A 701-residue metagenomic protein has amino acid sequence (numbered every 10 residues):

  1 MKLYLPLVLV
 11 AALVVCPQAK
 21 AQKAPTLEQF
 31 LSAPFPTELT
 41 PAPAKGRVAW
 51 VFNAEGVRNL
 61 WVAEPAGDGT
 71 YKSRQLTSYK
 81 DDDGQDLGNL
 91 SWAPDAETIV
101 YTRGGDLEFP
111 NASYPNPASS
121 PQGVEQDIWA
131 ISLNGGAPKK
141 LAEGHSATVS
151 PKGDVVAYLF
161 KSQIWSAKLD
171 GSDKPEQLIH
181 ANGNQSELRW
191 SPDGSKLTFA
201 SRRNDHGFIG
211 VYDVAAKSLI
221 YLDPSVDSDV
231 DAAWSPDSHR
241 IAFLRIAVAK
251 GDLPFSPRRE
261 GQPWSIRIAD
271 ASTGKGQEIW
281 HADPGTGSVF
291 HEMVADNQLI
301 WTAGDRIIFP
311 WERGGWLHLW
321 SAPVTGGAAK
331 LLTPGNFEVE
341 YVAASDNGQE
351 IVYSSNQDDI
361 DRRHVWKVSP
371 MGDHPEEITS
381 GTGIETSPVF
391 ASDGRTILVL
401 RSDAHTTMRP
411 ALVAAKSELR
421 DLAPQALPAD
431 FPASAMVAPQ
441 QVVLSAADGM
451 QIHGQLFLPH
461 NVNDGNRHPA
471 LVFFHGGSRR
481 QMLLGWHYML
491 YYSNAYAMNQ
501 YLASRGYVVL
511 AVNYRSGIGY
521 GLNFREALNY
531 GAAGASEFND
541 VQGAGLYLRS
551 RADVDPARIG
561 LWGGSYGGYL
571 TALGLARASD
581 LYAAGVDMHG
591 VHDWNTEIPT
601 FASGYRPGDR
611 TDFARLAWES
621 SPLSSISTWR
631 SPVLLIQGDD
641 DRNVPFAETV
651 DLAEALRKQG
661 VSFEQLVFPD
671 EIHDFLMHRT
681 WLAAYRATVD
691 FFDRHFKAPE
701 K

Functional and structural regions predicted by a protein language model:
P6-V14: Bacterial N-terminal signal peptides
A19-A21: Boundary at the C-terminal end of the N-terminal hydrophobic targeting segment
E28-N59: Beta-strand-rich domains and repeat architectures in extracellular enzymes and scaffolds, especially beta-propellers
L39-R47, N89-T98, A147-V155, L188-K196 (+6 more regions): Blade-terminus and WD-like Trp-Asp/Gly-His loop motifs, strongest in beta-propeller folds
V51-W61, Y79-D86, T102-W129, P138-S146 (+13 more regions): A flexible loop/linker signature enriched in serine peptidases of the S9 family
P65-D68, S132-G136, K168-S172, D213-K217 (+4 more regions): Short loop/turn segments that connect beta-strands within beta-propeller blades
Y71-T98: Blade-loop segments of beta-propeller domains
D296, G304, P310, E377 (+1 more regions): Serine-hydrolase catalytic core recognition
